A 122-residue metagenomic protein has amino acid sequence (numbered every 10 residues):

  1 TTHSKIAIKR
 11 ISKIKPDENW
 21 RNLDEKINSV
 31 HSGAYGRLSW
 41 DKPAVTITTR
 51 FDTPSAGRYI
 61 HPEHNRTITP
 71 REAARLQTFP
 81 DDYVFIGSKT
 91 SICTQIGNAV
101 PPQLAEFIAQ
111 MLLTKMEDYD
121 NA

Functional and structural regions predicted by a protein language model:
T1-A122: C-terminal target-recognition/interaction regions appended to catalytic cores
